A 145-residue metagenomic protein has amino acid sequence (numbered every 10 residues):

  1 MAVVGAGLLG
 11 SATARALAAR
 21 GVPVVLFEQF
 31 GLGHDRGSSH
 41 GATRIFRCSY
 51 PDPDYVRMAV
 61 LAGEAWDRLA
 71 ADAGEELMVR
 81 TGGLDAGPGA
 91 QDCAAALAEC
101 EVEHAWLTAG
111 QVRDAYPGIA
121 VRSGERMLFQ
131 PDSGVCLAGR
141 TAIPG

Functional and structural regions predicted by a protein language model:
M1-L9, V25: Beta1/beta-strand and adjacent pyrophosphate-binding region of the FAD-binding site in flavoprotein oxidoreductases
A12, A16, G145: Rossmann-fold NAD(P)-dependent oxidoreductase module
L17-A18, L97: Hydrophobic alpha-helical packing residues
A18-S39: Glycine-rich FAD pyrophosphate-binding loop
V25, R126-M127: Structural motif
S39, A59, L137-G139: Short, conserved glycine- and acidic-residue-centered signature motifs in active-site or ligand-binding loops
T43-G118, S123-R126: Dinucleotide-binding Rossmann-like beta1-alpha1 core, especially the glycine-rich loop that anchors the ADP
F129-G145: Helical element adjacent to the flavin cofactor pocket in flavoenzyme catalytic cores
